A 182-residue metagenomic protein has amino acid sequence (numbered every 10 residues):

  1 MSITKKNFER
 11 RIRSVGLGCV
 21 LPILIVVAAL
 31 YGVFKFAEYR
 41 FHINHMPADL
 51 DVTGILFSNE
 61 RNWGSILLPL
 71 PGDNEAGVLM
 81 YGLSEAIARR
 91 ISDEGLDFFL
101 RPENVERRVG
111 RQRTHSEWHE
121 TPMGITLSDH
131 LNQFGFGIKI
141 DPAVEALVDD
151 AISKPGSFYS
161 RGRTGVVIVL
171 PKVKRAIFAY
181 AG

Functional and structural regions predicted by a protein language model:
T4, G182: Segments surrounding the PLD/"HKD" phosphodiesterase catalytic module and close analogs
K5-V27: N-terminal Sec-pathway targeting helices
P22-N104: N-terminal export/targeting and maturation segments
I55-S65, T114-S116, E120, A176: Generic structural motif
I66-D149: Mature extracytoplasmic domains of secretory-pathway proteins
D149-S160: Exposed beta-strand-loop-beta-strand "reactive/processing" segments of non-cytosolic proteins
F158-K172, I177-A181: Short, exposed beta-strand-loop hairpins at the edges of beta-sheets in extracellular/periplasmic proteins
